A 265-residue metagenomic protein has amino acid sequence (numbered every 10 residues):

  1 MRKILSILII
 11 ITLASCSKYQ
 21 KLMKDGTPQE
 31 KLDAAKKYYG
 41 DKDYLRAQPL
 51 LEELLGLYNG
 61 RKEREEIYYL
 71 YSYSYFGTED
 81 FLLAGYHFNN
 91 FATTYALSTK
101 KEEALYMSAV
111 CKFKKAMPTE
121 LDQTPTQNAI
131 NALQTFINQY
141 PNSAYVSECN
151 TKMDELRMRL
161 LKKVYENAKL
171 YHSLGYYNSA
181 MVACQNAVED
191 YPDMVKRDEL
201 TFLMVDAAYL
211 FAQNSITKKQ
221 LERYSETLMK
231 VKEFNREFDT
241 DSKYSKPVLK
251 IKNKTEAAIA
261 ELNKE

Functional and structural regions predicted by a protein language model:
C16-A34, E261: Bacterial Sec signal peptide processing site at the extreme N-terminus
K31, Y68, L105, K112 (+4 more regions): TPR repeat positional signature
Y44, F81, T126, Y177 (+1 more regions): TPR-repeat structural position
L57-R64, A92-K101, E120, Q134-T151 (+3 more regions): Short solvent-exposed coil/turn linkers within tandem alpha-helical repeat scaffolds
K62, A96, F113-L121, D154 (+4 more regions): Short coil/turn linking the two alpha-helices of tandem helical-hairpin repeats
S108, Q127-L210: Extended amphipathic alpha-helical interaction segments
